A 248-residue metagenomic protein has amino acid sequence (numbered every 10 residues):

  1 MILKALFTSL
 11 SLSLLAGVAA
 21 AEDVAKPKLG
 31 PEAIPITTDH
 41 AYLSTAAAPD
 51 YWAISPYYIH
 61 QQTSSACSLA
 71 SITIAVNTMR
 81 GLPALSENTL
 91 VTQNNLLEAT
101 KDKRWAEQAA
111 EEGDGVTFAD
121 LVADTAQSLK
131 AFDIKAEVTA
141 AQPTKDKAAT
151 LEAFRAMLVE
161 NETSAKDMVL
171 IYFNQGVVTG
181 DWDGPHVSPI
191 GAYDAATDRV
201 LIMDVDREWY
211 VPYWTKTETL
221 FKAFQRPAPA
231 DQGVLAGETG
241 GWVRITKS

Functional and structural regions predicted by a protein language model:
A5, P56-I59, E160-E162: Generic hydrophobic alpha-helical membrane-segment signal
A5-L15: Bacterial N-terminal signal peptides
A19-F118: Active-site-adjacent structural segments surrounding the nucleophilic cysteine of cysteine proteases and isopeptidases
G30-A33, L97-P185, G191-G240: Conserved active-site-adjacent core of cysteine acyl-enzyme catalytic domains
R244-S248: Short beta-strand-to-coil "C-cap" segments at the C-terminal boundary of structured domains/repeats, marking
